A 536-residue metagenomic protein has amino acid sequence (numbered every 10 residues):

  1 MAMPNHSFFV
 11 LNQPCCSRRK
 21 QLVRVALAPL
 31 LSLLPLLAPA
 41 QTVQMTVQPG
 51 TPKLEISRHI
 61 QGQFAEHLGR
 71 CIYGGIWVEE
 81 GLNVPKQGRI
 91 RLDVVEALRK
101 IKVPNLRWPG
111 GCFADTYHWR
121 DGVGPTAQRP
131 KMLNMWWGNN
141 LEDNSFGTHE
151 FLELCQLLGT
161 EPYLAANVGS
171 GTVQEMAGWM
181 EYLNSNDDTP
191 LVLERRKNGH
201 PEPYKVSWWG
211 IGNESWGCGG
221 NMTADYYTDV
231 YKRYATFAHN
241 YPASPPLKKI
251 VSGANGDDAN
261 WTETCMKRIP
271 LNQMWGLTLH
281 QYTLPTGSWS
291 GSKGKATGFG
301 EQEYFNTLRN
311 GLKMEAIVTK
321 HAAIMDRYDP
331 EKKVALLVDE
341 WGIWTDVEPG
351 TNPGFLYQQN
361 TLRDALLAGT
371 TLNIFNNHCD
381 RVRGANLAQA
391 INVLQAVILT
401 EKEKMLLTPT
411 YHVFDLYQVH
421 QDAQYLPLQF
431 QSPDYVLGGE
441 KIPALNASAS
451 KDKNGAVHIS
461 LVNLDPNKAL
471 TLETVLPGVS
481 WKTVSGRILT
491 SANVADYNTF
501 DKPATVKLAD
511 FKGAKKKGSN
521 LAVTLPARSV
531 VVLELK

Functional and structural regions predicted by a protein language model:
M1-Q21: N-terminal secretory signal peptides that target proteins for export/translocation
P4, A28-L30, A449: Short stretches within intrinsically disordered, low-complexity N-terminal or propeptide regions
V25-P35: Bacterial N-terminal signal peptides
L31, W289-T297, D496-D501: Solvent-exposed, glycine/polar-rich loop segments of beta-barrel outer-membrane systems
A40-G276, G311-E315, T319-K536: Non-catalytic accessory regions flanking glycosidase/transglycosidase catalytic cores in CAZymes
D257, M266-K267, Q273-G291, K295-G300 (+1 more regions): Long, well-ordered, tryptophan-enriched scaffold segments
L308: Gly/Pro-rich active-site loop or hairpin
